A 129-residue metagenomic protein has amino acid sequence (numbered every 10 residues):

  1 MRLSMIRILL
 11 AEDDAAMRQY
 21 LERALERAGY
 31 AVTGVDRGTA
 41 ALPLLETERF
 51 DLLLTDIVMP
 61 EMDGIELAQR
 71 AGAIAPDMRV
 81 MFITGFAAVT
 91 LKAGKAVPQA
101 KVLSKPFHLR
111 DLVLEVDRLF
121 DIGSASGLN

Functional and structural regions predicted by a protein language model:
M1-L9, R110-N129: Non-catalytic signal-transmission and effector/linker regions of two-component phosphorelay proteins
E12: Conserved acidic carboxylate
Q19-R27: Charged docking surfaces used in two-component/phosphorelay signaling
G29-D36, L44: Short hydrophobic/Thr-rich beta-strand motif most characteristic of the beta2 strand and flanking loop of CheY-like
D36-A40, D63-L67: Acidic catalytic/metal-coordinating carboxylates
D56: Active-site residues of response regulator receiver
M59: Receiver (REC) domain active-site loop signature in two-component systems and cognate sites in sensor histidine kinases
